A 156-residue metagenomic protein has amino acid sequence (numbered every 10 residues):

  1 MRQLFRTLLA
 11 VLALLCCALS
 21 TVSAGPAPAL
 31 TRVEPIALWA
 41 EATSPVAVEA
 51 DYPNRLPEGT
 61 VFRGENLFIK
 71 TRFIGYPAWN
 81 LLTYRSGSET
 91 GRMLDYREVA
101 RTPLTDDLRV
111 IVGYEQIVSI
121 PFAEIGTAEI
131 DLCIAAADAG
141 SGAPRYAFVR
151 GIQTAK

Functional and structural regions predicted by a protein language model:
M1-L9: Bacterial N-terminal signal peptides that target proteins for export
L9-S20: Bacterial N-terminal signal peptides
G25-R63, A155-K156: Short, compositionally biased P/S/T/A/G/V-rich stretches that sit at domain boundaries
R63-Y76: Aromatic/hydrophobic beta-strand junction motif of beta-rich domains
F73-A100: Extended low-complexity, serine/threonine- and proline-enriched intrinsically disordered segments
T102-S119: Aromatic sugar-binding surface patches on proteins that engage polysaccharides or sugar-phosphate polymers
S119-G140: Short, aromatic- and glycine-rich surface loops/edge beta-strands on solvent-exposed regions
A139-K156: Short beta-strand elements
